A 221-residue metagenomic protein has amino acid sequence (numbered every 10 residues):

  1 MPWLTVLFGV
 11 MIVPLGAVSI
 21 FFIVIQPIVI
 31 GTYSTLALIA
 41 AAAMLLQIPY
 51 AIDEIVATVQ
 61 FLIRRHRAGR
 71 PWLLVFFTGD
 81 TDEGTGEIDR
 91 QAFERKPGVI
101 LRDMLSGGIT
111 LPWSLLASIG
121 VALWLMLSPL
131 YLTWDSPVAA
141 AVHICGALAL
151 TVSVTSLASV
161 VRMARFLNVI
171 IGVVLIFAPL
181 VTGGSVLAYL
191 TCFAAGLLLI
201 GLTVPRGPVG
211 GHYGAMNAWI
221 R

Functional and structural regions predicted by a protein language model:
M1-L123, L127-S128, L202-R221: Secretory/periplasmic and organellar redox-cofactor proteins
M1-V6, T155-L167, P208-V209: Membrane-helix interface "capping/anchor" motifs
P2, G184-A188: Membrane-helix interfacial "entry" motifs
T5-V10, M163-I171, C192, W219: Cytoplasmic-side transmembrane-helix entry/capping segments in multi-pass membrane proteins
I30-A40, A139-A140, Y189-A194: Non-cytosolic membrane-interface motifs at loop->transmembrane helix junctions
D103-L115, S136-P137, T155-A164, L187: Short, recurring structural edge motifs at helix starts
S114, S118-W134, L148-A149, S153-S156 (+2 more regions): Extracellular/lumenal glycan-associated surfaces
A141-L148, L190-I200, N217-R221: Short amphipathic alpha-helical linker/capping segments at the junctions of internal repeats and modular domains
